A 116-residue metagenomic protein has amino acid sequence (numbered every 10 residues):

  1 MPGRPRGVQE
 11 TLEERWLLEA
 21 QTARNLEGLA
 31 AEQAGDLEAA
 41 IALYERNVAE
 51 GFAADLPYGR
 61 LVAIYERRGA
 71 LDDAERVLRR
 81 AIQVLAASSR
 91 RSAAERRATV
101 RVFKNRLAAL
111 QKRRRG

Functional and structural regions predicted by a protein language model:
G7-A23: TPR-adjacent "capping" and linker segments in tetratricopeptide-repeat scaffold/adaptor proteins
A20, E27, R60-L61, L107: Structural register within alpha-helical repeat arrays
